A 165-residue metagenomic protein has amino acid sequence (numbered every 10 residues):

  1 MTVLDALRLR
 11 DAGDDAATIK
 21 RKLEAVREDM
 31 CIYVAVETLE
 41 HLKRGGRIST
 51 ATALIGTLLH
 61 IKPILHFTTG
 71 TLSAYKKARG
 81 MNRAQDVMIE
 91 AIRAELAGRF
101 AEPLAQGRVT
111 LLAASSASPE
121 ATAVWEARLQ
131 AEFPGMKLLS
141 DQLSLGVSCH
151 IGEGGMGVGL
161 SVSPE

Functional and structural regions predicted by a protein language model:
M1-E165: Mixed-charge interfacial surface used for oligomerization/domain docking and macromolecular partner engagement
